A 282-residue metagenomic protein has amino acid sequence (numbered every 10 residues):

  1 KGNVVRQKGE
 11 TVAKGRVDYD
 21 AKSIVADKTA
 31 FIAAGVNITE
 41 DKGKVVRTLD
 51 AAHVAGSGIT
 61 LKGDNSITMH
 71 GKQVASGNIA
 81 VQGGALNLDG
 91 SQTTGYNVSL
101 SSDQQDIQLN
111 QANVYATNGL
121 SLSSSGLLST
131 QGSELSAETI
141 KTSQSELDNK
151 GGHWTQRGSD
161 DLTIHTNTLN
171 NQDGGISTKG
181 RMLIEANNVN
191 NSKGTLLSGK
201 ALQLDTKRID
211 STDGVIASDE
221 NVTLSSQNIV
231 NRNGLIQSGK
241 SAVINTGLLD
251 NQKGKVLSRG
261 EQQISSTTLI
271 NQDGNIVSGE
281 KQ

Functional and structural regions predicted by a protein language model:
K1-Q282: A composition-driven surface/loop motif
